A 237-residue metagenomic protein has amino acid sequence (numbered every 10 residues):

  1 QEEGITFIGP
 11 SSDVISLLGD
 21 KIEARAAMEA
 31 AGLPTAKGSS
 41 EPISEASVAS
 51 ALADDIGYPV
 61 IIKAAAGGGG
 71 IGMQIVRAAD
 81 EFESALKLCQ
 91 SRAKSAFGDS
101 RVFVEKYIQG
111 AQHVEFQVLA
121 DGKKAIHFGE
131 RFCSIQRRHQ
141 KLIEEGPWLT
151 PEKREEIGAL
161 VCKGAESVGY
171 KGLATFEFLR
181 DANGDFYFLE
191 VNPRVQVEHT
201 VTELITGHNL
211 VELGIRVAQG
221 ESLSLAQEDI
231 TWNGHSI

Functional and structural regions predicted by a protein language model:
Q1-G19, P34-E41: A short, GP-enriched loop/loop-strand-helix hinge that lies immediately N-terminal to, or at the N-terminal rim
I5, G9, A30-G32, A64 (+2 more regions): ATP-dependent carboxylate activation and anion-phosphoryl transfer catalytic cores that bind Mg-ATP to form
V14, E41-P42, G67, L179: Conserved beta-strand edge residues that scaffold enzyme active sites
E23-E41, W148-L149: Conserved thiamine diphosphate
E41-A46, Q109-A111: Short acidic loop-to-helix transition motifs that present clustered carboxylates
A51-L52, A85: CheY-like receiver
L52-I61: Acidic/histidine-enriched active-site and ligand-binding environments that engage anionic O-linkages
